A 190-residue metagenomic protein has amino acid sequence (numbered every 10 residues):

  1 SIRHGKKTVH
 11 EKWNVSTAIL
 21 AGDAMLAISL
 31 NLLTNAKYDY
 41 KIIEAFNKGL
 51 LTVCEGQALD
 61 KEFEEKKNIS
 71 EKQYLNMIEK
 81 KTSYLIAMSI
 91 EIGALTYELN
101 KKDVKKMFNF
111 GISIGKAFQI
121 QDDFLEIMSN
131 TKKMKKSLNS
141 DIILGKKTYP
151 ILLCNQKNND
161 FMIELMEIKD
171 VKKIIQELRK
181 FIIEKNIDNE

Functional and structural regions predicted by a protein language model:
S1-E190: All-alpha prenyltransferase/terpene-synthase fold signal
